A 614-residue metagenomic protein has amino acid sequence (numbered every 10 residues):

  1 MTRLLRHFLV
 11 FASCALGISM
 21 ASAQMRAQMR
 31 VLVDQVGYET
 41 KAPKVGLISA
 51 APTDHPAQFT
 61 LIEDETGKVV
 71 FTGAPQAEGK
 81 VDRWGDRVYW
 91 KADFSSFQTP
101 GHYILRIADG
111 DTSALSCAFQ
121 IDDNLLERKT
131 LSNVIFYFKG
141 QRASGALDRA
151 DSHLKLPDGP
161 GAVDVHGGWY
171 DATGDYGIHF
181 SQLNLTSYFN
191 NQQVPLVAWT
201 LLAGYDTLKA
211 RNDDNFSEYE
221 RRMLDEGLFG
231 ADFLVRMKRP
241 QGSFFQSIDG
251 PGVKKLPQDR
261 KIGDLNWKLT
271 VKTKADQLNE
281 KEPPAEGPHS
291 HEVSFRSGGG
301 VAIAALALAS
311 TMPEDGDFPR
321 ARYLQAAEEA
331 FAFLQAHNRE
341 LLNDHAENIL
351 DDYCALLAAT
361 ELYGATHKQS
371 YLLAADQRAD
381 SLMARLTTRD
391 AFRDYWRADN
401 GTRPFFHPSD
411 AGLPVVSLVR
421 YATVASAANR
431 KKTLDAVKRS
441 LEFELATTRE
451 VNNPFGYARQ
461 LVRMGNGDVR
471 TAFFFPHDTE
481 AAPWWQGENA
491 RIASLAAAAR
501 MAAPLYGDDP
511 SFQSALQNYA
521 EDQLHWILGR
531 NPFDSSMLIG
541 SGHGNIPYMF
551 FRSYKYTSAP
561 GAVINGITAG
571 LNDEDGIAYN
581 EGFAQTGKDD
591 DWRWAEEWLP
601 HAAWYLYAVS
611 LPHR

Functional and structural regions predicted by a protein language model:
M1-L5: N-terminal secretory signal peptides that target proteins for export/translocation
H7-S19: Bacterial N-terminal signal peptides
A21-A23, A27: Boundary at the C-terminal end of the N-terminal hydrophobic targeting segment
Q35-D111, K139-P195, G204, G250-A309 (+4 more regions): Aromatic (Trp/Tyr) and acidic
G110-F119: Short Trp-Ser/Thr-centered turn/loop motifs at beta-strand boundaries
D122-A150, E226-G242, L324-L342, L373-D394 (+3 more regions): Long, well-ordered core segments of solenoidal/helical folds
W199, A203-Y205, K209, S217-P257 (+1 more regions): Transcriptional activation interfaces
A203-F229, P283-S290, L308-A326: Short coil/linker segments at helix-helix boundaries
